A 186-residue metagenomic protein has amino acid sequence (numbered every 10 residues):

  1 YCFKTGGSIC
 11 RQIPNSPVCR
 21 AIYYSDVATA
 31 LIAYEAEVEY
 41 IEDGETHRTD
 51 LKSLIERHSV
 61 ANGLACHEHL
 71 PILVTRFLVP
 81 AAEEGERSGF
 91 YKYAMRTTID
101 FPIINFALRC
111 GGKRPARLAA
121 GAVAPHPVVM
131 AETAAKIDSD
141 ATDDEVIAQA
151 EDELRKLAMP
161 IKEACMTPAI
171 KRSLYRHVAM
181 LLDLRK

Functional and structural regions predicted by a protein language model:
Y1-K186: C-terminal structural segment of proteins
